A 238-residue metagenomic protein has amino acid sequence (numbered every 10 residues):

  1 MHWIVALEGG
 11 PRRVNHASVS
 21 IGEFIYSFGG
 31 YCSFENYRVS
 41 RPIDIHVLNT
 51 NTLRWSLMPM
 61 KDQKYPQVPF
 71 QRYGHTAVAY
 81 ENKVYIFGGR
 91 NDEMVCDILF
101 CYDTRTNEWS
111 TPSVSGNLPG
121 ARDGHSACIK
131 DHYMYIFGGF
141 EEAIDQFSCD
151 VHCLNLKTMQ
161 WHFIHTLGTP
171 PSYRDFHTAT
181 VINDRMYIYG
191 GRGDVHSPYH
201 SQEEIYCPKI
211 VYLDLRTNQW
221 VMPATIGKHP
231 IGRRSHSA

Functional and structural regions predicted by a protein language model:
M1-A238: Kelch-like beta-propeller repeat domains
